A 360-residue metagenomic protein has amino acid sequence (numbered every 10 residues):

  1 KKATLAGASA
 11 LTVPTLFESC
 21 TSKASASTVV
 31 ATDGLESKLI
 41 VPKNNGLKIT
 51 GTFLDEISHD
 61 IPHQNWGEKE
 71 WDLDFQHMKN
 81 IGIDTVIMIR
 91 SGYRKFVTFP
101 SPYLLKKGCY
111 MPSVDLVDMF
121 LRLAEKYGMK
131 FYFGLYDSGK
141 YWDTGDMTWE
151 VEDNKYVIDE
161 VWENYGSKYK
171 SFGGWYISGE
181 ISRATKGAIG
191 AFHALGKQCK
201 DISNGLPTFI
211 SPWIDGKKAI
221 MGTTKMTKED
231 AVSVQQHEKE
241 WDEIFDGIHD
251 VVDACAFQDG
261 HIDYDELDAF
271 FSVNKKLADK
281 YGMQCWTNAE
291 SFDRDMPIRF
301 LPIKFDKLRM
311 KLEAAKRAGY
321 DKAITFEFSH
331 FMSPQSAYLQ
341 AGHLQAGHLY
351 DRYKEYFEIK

Functional and structural regions predicted by a protein language model:
K1-S19: N-terminal export signals
G34-D84, I89, S233: Boundary/entry segment of secreted carbohydrate-active catalytic domains
G51-I57, I210-K225, A278-K307, F331-P334: Active-site clefts of carbohydrate-active enzymes
D72-N80, D84-S138, A188-T208, V273: Aromatic-lined substrate-binding rim segments of carbohydrate-active enzymes
P112-Y127, D146-F172, I244-I248, A315: An active-site-proximal structural segment forming one wall of the substrate-binding cleft that immediately precedes
Y136-Y141, E160-G187: Active-site groove signature of glycoside hydrolases
F172-G179, R183, T227-E266: Aromatic- and acid-rich polysaccharide-binding/catalytic face of secreted or lumenal carbohydrate-active enzymes
F257-Y264, Q284-K360: Substrate-binding cleft of secreted/luminal carbohydrate-active enzymes
